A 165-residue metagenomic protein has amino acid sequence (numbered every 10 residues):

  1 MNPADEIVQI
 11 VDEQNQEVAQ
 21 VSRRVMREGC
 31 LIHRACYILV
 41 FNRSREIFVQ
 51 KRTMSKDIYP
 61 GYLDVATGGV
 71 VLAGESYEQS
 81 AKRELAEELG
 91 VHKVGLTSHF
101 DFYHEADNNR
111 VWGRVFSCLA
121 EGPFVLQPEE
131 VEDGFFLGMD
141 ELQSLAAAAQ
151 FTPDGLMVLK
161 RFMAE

Functional and structural regions predicted by a protein language model:
N2, D64-A66, L126-E130: Short glycine-enriched loop/turn motifs at secondary-structure junctions
N2-Y37, R43: Acidic, metal-coordinating catalytic segment for phosphate/diphosphate chemistry, firing primarily on the Nudix
R24, F102, D107-E165: Nudix hydrolase/Nudix homology domain
G29-L31, I58-Y62, L137-G138: A short, polar/proline- and glycine-enriched secondary-structure boundary/capping micro-motif
A35-T67: A glycine-rich, hydrophobic loop/mini-helix early in the fold
I38, T67, S98, V115-F116: A structural signal for short, well-ordered beta-strand segments
F48-V49, A66-S98: The catalytic Nudix box helix
